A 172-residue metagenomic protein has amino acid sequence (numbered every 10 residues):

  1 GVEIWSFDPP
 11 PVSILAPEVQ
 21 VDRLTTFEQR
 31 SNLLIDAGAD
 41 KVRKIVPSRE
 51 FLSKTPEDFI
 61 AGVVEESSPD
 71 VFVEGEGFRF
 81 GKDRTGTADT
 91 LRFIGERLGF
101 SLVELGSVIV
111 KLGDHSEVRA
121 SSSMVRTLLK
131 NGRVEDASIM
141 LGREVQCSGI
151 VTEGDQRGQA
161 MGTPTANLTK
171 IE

Functional and structural regions predicted by a protein language model:
G1-E172: Nucleotidyltransferase catalytic core that binds NTPs
